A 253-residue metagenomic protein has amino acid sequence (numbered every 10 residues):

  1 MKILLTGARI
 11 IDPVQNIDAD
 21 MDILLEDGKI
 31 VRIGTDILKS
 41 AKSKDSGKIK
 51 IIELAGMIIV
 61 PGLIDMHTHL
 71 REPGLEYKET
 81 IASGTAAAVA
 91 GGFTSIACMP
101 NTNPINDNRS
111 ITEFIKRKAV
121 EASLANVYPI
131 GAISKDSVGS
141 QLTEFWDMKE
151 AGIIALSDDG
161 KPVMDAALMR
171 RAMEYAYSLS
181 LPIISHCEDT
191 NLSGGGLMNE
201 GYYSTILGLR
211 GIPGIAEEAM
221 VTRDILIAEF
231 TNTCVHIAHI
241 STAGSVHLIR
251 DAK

Functional and structural regions predicted by a protein language model:
M1-G62: Histidine-rich, glycine-flanked metal-binding segment
A8, I23, G28, G56 (+7 more regions): Divalent metal-coordination and catalytic microenvironments
M57-A119: Metal-associated gating/positioning segment near the N- to mid-region
D65-T68, F93-C98, L124-Y128, E200-L209: Gly-rich Lys/Arg/Thr-decorated short loops/hinges at beta-loop-alpha junctions or inter-strand turns that position
M66-E79, T102, Y128-Q141, R210-G214: Active-site mouth loops of central-metabolism enzymes
Y77-T85, S137-D147, R223: Short, acidic/polar
R109-N126, E174-S185: Alpha-helix-loop-beta-strand connector modules within alpha/beta enzyme cores
L142-K253: Histidine/acidic residue-rich metal-binding segments in metalloenzymes
